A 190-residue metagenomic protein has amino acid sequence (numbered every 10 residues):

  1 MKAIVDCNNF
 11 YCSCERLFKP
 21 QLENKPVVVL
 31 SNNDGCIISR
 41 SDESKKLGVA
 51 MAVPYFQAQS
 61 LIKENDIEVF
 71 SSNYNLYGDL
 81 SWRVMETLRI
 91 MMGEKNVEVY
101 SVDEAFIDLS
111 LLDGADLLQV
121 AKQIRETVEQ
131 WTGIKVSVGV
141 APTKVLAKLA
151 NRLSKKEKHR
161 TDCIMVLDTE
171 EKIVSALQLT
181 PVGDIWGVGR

Functional and structural regions predicted by a protein language model:
M1-R190: Gly/Gly-Pro- and Ser/Thr-rich, intrinsically disordered tail segments characteristic of DNA damage-repair and tolerance
